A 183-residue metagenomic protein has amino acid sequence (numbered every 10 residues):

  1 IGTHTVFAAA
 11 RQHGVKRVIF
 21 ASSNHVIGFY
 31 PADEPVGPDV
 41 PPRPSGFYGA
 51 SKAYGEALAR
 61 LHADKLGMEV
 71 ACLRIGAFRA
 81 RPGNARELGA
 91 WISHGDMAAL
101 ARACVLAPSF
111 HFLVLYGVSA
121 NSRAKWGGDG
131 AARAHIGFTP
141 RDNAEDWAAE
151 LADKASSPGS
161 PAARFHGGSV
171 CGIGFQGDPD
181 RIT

Functional and structural regions predicted by a protein language model:
G2-V6, V15, S51-A59, M97: Conserved catalytic Lys-bearing alpha helix of Rossmann-like short-chain dehydrogenase/reductases
H4-R43: Conserved Rossmann-fold NAD(P)-dependent oxidoreductase catalytic core, especially the SDR/UDP-sugar
H13, D64, R74-R81, W91-L113: Alpha-helical substrate-binding/gating segment
V26-I27, R43, F47, M68-L88: Flexible, glycine-rich beta-alpha linker
P31-V70: Catalytic helix-loop patch of NAD(P)-dependent Rossmann-fold dehydrogenases
A32-V36, R86-L88, G130-A132: Short, glycine/charged-enriched secondary-structure capping and boundary segments
L113-L115, A120-T139, N143, E150-I182: Conserved C-terminal active-site "lid" loop/helix of NAD(P)H-dependent oxidoreductases that clamps the redox cofactor
